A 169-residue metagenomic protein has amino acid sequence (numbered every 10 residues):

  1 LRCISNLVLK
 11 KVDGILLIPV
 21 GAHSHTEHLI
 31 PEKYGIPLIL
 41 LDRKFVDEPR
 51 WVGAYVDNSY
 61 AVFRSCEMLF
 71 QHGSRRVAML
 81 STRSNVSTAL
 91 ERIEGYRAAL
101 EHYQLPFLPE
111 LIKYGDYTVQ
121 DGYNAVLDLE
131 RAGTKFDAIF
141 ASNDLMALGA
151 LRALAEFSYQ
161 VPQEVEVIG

Functional and structural regions predicted by a protein language model:
L1-L16, H25-G169: Bacterial carbohydrate/catabolite-sensing allosteric modules
G21: Glycine-rich phosphate-binding loops that contact phosphosugars or nucleotide phosphates
